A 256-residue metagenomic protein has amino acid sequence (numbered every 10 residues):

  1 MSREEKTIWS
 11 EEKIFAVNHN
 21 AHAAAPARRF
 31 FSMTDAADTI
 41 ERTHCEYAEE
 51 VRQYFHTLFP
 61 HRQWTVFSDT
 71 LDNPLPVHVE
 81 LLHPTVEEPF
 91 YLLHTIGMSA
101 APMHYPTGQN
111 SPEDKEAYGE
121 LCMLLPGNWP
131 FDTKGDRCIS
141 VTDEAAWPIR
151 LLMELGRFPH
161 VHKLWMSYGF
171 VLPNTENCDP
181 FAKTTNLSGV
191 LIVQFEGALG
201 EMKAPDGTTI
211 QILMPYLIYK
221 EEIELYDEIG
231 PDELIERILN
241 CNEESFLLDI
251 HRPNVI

Functional and structural regions predicted by a protein language model:
M1-I256: Short linear motifs embedded in intrinsically disordered, proline/glycine-rich low-complexity segments
